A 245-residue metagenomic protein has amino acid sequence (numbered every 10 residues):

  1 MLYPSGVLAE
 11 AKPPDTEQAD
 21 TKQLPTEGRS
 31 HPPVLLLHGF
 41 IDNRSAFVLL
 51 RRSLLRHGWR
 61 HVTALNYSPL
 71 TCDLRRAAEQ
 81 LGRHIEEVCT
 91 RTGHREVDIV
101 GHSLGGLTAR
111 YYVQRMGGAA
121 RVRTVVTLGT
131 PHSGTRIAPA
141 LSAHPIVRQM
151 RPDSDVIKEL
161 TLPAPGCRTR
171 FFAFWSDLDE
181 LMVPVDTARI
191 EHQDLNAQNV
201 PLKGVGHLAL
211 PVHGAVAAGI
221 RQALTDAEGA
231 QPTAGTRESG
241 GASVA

Functional and structural regions predicted by a protein language model:
M1-V34, H57, P232-A245: Flexible, membrane-associating and regulatory peripheral segments of lipid-active enzymes
Y3, M182-V183, L210-P211: Short, solvent-exposed loop/turn elements at domain surfaces
G6, E10, D15, P25-E27 (+2 more regions): Conserved serine/cysteine hydrolase catalytic core
G28-R29, A120, G166, D194: A generic fold-level signal
V34-S45, L49-R168, F174-W175, L181 (+2 more regions): Serine-dependent carboxylesterase/thioesterase catalytic core of lipase-like alpha/beta-hydrolase/SGNH enzymes
L50, V183-I190: Short alpha-helix in the alpha/beta-hydrolase fold that links the catalytic acid
R60-H61, Q193-L210, I220: Catalytic histidine neighborhood in serine/cysteine hydrolases with alpha/beta-hydrolase-type architecture
P211-T225: Post-His helix in hydrolase/transferase enzymes
